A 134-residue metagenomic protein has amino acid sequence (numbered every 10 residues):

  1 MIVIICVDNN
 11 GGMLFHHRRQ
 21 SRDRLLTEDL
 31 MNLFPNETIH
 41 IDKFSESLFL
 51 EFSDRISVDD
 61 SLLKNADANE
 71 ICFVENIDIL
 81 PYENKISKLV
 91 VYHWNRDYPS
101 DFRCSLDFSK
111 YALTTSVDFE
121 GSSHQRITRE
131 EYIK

Functional and structural regions predicted by a protein language model:
M1-K134: Enzymes that bind and transform nitrogen-containing heteroaromatic metabolites
